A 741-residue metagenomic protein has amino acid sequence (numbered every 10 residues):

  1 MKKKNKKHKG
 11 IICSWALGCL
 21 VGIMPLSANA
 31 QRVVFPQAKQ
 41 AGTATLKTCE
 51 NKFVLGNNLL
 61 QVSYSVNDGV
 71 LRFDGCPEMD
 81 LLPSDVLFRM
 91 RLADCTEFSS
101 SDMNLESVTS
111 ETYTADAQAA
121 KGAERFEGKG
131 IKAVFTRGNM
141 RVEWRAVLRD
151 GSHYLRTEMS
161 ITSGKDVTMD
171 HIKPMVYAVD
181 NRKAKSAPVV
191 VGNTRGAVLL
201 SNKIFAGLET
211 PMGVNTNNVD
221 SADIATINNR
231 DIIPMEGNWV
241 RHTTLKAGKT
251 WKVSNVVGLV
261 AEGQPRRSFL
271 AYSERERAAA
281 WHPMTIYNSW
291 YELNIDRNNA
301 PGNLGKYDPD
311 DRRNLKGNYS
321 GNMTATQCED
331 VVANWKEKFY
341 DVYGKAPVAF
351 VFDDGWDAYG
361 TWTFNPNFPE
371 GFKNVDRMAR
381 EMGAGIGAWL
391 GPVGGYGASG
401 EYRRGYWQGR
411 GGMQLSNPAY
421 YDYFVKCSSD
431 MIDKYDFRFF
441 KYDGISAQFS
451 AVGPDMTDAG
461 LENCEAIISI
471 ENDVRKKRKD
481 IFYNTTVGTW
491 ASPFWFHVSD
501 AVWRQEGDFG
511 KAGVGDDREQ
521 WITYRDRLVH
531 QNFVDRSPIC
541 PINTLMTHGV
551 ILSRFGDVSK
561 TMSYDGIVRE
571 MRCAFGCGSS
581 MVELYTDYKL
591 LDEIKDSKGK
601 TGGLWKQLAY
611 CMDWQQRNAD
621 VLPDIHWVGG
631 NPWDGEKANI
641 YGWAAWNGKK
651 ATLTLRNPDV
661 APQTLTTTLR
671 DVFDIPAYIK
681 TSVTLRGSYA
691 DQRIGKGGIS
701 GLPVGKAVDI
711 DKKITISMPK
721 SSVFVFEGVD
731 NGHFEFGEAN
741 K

Functional and structural regions predicted by a protein language model:
M1-K9: N-terminal secretory signal peptides that target proteins for export/translocation
S14-M24: Bacterial N-terminal signal peptides
A28-A30: Boundary at the C-terminal end of the N-terminal hydrophobic targeting segment
R32, E50-V134: Acidic-aromatic substrate-binding/catalytic surfaces of carbohydrate-active enzymes
R32-A41, L87, L105, W627-N631 (+2 more regions): Non-catalytic C-terminal accessory domains or segments of carbohydrate-active enzymes
N57-N58, A93, G248-K249, I467-K696 (+2 more regions): Active-site-proximal substrate-binding groove within the catalytic cores of carbohydrate-active enzymes
Y113, Q118-V142, A146-T157, I161-G397 (+7 more regions): Conserved structural scaffold segments of CAZyme catalytic domains across common CAZy folds
P347-L552: Aromatic- and carboxylate-enriched substrate-binding clefts and catalytic-loop regions of carbohydrate-active enzymes
